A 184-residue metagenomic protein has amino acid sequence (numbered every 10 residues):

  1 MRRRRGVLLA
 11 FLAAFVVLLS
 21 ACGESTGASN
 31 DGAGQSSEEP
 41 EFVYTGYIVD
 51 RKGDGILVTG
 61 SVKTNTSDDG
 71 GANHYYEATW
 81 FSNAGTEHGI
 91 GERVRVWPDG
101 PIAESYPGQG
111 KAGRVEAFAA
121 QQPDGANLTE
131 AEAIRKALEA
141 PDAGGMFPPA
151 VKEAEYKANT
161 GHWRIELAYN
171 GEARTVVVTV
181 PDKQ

Functional and structural regions predicted by a protein language model:
M1-L9: Bacterial N-terminal signal peptides that target proteins for export
L8-V16: Hydrophobic helical h-region of N-terminal Sec-dependent signal peptides in bacterial secretory/periplasmic proteins
V17-A21: C-terminal motif of bacterial Sec signal peptides marking the signal peptidase cleavage site
G23-G53, T86-Q184: Short, flexible, surface-exposed loop segments at domain boundaries
G23-T26, K63-T64, A72: Single-stranded RNA-binding regions, centering on S1/OB-family and related RNA-binding modules
G53-G60: Short aromatic-glycine-enriched beta-strand elements
G60-T66, A117-F118: Short solvent-exposed strand/turn elements
D68-T86: Beta-strand/loop nucleic-acid-binding surfaces
